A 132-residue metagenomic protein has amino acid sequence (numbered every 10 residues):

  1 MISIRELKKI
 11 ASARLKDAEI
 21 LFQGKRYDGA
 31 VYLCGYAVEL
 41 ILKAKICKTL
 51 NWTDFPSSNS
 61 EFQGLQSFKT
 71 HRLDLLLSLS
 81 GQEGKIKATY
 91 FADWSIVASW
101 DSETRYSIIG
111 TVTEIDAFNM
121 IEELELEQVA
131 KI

Functional and structural regions predicted by a protein language model:
M1-I132: Terminal alpha-helical segments
